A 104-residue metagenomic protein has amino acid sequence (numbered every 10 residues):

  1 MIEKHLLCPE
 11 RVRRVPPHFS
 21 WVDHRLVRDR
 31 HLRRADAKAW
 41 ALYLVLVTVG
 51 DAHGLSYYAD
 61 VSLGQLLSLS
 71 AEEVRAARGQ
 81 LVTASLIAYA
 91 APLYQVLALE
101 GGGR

Functional and structural regions predicted by a protein language model:
M1, G102-R104: Short intrinsically disordered terminal tails
M1-G54: Short recognition helix of helix-turn-helix/winged-helix DNA-binding domains
V49-G102: Winged helix-turn-helix DNA-binding recognition segment
